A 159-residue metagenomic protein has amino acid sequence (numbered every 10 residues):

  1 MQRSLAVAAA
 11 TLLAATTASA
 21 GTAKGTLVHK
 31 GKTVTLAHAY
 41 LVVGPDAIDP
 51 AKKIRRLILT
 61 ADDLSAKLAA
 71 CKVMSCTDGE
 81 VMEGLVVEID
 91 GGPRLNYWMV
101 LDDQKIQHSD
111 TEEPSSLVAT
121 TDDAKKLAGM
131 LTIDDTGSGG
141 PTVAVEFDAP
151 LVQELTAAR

Functional and structural regions predicted by a protein language model:
M1-A8: Bacterial N-terminal signal peptides that target proteins for export
A10-S19: Hydrophobic h-region of N-terminal signal peptides that target proteins for export in Gram-negative bacteria
G21-T22, K52-R56, A124-M130: Short, hydrophobic/aromatic-rich segments at coil-to-beta transitions
G21-T22, L27-K30, M130-R159: Edge beta-strand at a domain terminus
K30-K53: N-terminal targeting signals for Sec/Tat export/insertion, comprising classic cleavable signal peptides
K32-L36, S109-E113, P141-E146: Amphipathic hydrophobic-ligand
A47-D122: Surface-exposed helix/loop patches within compact recognition domains
T111-T136, G140-T142: Extended, loop-rich substrate-binding clefts of extracytoplasmic carbohydrate-active enzymes
